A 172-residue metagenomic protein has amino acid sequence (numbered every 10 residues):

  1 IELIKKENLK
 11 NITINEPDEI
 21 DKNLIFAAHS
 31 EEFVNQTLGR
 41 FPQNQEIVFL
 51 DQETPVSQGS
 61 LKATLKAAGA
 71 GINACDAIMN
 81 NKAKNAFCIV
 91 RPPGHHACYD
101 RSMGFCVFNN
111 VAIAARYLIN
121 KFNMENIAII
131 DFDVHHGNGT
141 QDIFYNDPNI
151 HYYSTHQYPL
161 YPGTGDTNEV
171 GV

Functional and structural regions predicted by a protein language model:
I1-A27: N-terminal low-complexity, Ser/Thr- and acidic-residue-enriched intrinsically disordered segments
E2, I72, D76, F87-V172: Conserved alpha-helical scaffold segments that buttress catalytic/binding sites
L3, E7, N81, D147: Change "in soluble alpha/beta enzymes" to "in soluble alpha/beta proteins
K10, K84, E125: Short acidic/polar active-site loop segments enriched in Thr and Asp
N11, Q52-L65, I127-V134, N168-V172: Noncatalytic linker/hinge segments flanking ATPase motor cores
N23, N35, N138: Alpha-helical elements of the RecA-like P-loop NTPase motor core of helicases
A28-H29, F33-F122: Cofactor-binding active-site loop characterized by glycine-rich and histidine/acidic residues
